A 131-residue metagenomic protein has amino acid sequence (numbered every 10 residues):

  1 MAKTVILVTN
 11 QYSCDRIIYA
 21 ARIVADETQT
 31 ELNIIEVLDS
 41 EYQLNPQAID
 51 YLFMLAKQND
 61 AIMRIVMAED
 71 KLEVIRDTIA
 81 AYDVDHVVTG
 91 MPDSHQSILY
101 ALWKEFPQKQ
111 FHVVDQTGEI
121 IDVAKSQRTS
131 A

Functional and structural regions predicted by a protein language model:
M1-A48: Small/aliphatic-rich secondary-structure junction motif
V5, E31-N33, R64, H86 (+1 more regions): A structural signal for isolated positions on well-ordered beta-strands in alpha/beta enzyme cores
A25, A56, I79, W103-F106: A generic structural signal for well-ordered alpha-helical segments
T28, N59, Y82: Active-site charged/polar residues at nucleotide-handling catalytic sites that mediate phosphoryl, nucleotidyl
Y51-E69: A glycine-rich helix N-cap at a beta->alpha junction
K71-R76, I98: Short acidic active-site motifs
A80-H86: Glycine-rich phosphate-binding loop signature in dinucleotide/nucleotide-binding domains
D85, M91-A131: Gly/Ser-rich helix-loop-strand patches that form or flank binding pockets for ribonucleotide-derived cofactors
